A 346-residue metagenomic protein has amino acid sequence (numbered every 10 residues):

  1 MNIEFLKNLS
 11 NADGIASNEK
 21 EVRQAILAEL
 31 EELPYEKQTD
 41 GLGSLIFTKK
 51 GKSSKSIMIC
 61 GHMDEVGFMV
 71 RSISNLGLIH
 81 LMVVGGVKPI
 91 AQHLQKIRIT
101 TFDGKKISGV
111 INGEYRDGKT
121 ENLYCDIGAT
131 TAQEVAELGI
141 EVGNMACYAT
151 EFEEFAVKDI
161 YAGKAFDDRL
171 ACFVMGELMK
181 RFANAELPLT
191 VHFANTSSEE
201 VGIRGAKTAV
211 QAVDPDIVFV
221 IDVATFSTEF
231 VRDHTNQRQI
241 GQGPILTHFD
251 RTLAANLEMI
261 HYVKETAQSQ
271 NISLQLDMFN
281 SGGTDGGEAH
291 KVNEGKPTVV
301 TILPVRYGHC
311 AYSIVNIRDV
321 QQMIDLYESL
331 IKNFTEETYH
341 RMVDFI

Functional and structural regions predicted by a protein language model:
M1-I346: N-terminal hydrophobic/helix-forming segments and targeting peptides
